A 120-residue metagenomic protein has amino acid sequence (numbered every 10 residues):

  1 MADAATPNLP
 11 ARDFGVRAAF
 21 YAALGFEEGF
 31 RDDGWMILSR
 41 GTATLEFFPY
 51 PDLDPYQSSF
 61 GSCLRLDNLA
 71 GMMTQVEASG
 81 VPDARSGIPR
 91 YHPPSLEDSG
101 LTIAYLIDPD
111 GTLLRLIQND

Functional and structural regions predicted by a protein language model:
M1-D3, D54-S59, E97-D98: Short glycine-enriched loop/turn motifs at secondary-structure junctions
M1-V16, S62, N119-D120: N-terminal beta-strand motif that seeds the catalytic metal site of vicinal oxygen chelate
F14, S62-L113: Vicinal oxygen chelate
R17-A22, G111: Conserved active-site tyrosine of GNAT-family acetyltransferases
Y21, P51, V76-E77: Short, flexible helix/strand-to-coil boundary loops that buttress conserved ligand/catalytic motifs in alpha/beta
L24-G29, V81: Conserved acetyl-CoA-binding loop of GNAT-fold acetyltransferases
E27-F60, L64, L113-Q118: Conserved short beta-strand elements that form part of the metal-binding/catalytic scaffold of enzyme active sites
